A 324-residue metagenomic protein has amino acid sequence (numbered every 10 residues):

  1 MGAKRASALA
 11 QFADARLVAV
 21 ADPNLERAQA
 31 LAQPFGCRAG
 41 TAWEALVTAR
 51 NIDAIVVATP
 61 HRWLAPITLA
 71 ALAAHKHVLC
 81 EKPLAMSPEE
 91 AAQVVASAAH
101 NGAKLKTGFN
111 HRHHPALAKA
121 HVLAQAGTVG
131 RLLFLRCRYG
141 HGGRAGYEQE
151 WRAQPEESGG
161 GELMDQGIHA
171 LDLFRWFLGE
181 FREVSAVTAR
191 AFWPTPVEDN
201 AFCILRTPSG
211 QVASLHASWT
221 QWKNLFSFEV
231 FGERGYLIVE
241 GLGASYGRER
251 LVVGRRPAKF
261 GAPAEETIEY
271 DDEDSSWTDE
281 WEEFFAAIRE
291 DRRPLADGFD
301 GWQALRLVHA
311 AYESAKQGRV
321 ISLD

Functional and structural regions predicted by a protein language model:
M1-F35: N-terminal Rossmann-like dinucleotide-binding module
R5, N24, F35-S97: Beta-loop-alpha module in the N-terminal Rossmann-like domain of NAD(P)-dependent dehydrogenases, especially those
T41, V57, C80, L105-T107 (+2 more regions): Hydrophobic residues in well-ordered beta-strands that form the structural core
A54-V57, A92, P208, F284-D324: C-terminal helix-rich "cap/oligomerization" subdomain common to oxidoreductases
A92-N110, G130-L135: Rossmann-fold dehydrogenase core element
H111-T195, G318: Predominantly a Rossmann-like dinucleotide-binding segment in NAD(P)-dependent oxidoreductases
W193-E198, P208-W281: NAD(P)-dinucleotide binding in Rossmann-like oxidoreductases
